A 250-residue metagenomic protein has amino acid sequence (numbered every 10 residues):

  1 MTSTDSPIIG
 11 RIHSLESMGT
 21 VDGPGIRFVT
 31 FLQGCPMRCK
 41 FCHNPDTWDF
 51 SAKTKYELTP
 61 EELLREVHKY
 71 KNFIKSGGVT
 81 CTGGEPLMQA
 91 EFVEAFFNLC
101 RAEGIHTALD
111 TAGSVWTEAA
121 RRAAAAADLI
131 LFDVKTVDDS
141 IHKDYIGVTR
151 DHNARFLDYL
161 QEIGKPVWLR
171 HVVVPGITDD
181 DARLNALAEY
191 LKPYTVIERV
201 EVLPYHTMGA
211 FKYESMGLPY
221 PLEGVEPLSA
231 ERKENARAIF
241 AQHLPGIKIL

Functional and structural regions predicted by a protein language model:
M1-V21, P175-L250: Auxiliary Fe-S-binding modules of radical SAM enzymes
T2-G10, W48-R65: Non-heme iron-sulfur electron-transfer modules
D5-I8, C35, Y56, A123 (+1 more regions): Extracytoplasmic/secreted proteins and extracellular or luminal domains
S14-E16, T20-E57: Canonical Radical SAM [4Fe-4S] cluster-binding loop centered on the CxxxCxxC motif and its immediate flanking residues
D46-K53, K143-T149, G217-V225: Short glycine-enriched, charge-decorated loop/helix-capping segments at active-site entrances that position
P60, I105-H106, L129, F240-L244: Residue-level detection of beta-strand scaffold positions
L64, H68-G78, G83, L87-M208 (+1 more regions): Conserved AdoMet/S-adenosylmethionine-binding subsite of the radical SAM
